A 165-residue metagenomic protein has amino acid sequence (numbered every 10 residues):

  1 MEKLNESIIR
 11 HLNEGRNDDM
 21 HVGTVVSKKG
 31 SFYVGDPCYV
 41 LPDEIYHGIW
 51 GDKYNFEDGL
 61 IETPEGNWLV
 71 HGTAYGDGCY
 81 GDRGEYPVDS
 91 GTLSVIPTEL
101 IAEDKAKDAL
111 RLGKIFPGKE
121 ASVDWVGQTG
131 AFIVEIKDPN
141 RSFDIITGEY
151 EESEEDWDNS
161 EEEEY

Functional and structural regions predicted by a protein language model:
M1-Y165: Intrinsically disordered, low-complexity acidic regions enriched in Pro/Ser/Thr
